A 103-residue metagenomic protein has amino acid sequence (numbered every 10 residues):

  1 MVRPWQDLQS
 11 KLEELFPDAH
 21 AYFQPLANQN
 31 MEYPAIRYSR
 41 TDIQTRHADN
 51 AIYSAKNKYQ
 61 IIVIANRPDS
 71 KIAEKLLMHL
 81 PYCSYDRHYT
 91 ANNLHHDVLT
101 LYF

Functional and structural regions predicted by a protein language model:
M1-T45, A51, A91: Small/polar-rich, solvent-exposed N-terminal microdomains that initiate assembly or binding
I43-T45, K58-I62, Y82-D86: Short, surface-exposed linear patches
T45-R46, R67: Short, cysteine-centered beta-strand-loop-beta hairpins and adjacent loop/turn segments enriched in charged/polar
A51-K56, L76-H79: Short intrinsically disordered coil segments
A55-R67, H95-F103: Oligomerization/assembly interface segments of phage tail-like spikes and tubes
P68-K75: Short, conserved charged micro-motifs
K75-F103: Acidic-leaning, charged glycine-interspersed low-complexity segments
